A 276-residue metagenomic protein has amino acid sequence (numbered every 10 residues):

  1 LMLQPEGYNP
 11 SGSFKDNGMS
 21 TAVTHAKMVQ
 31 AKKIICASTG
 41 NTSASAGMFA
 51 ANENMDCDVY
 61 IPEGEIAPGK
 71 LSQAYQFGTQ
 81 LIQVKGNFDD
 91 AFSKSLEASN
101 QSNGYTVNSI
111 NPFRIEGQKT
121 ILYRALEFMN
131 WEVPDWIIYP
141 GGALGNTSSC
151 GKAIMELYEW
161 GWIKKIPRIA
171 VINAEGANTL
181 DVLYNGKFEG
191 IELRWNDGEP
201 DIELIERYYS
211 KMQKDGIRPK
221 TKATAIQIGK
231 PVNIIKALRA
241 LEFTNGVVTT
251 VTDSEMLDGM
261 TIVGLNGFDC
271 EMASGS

Functional and structural regions predicted by a protein language model:
L1-Q30: Positively charged, low-complexity intrinsically disordered leader regions
E6-F14, I34-S43, I110-R114, Y139-A143 (+2 more regions): Active-site nucleophile and cofactor-binding loops and adjacent substrate-binding regions of central metabolic enzymes
A22, V29-F49, N54-P62, V133-N146 (+1 more regions): A short, small-residue-rich loop immediately preceding and capping a beta-strand
V23-H25, F49-Y60, G64-E65, K152-W160 (+1 more regions): A glycine- and small-aliphatic-rich helix-loop capping segment at beta-alpha/alpha-beta transitions that lines
S43-G86, D90-E97, D181-N185: Active-site-proximal loop->helix
D89-N103, E156-A273: Active-site/ligand-binding loops adjacent to catalytic centers
E97-G161, L257-T261: Active-site/ligand-binding-proximal alpha/beta "capping" segment
